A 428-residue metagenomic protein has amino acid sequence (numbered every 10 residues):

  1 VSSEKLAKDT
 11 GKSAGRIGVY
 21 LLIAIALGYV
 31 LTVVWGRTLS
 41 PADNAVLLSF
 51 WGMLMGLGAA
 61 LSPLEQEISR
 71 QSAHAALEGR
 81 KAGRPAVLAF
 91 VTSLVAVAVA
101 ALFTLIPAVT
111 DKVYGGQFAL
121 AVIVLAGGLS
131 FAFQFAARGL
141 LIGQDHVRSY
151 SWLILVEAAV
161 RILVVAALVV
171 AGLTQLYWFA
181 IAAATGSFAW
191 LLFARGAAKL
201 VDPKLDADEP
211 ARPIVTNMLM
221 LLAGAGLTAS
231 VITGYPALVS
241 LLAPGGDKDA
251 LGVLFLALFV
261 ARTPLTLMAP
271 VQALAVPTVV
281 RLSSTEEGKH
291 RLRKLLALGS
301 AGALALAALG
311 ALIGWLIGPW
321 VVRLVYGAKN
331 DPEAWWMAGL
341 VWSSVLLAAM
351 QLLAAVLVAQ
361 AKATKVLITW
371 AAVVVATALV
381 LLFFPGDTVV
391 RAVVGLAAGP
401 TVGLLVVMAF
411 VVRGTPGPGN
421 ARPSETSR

Functional and structural regions predicted by a protein language model:
V1-T10, R148-W152, L176-A180, L191-S230 (+2 more regions): Interhelical loop/hinge segments that connect adjacent transmembrane helices in multipass membrane
G11-A24, F50, L54-M55, A59-A108 (+1 more regions): Membrane-water interface segments that mark the loop-to-transmembrane alpha-helix transition
K12-Y29, V156-E157, R161, F179-A194 (+2 more regions): Transmembrane helical elements of multi-pass membrane transporters/channels
V33-V34, N44-L61, L251-M268: Alpha-helical transmembrane segments of polytopic membrane transporters and translocases
P41-A42, P107-V124, K248, W315-V345: Interfacial segments at transmembrane-helix termini and the short loops linking adjacent helices
L61-L77, A257, L265-E287, V358-A359: Helix-loop junctions and terminal segments of transmembrane helices in multi-pass membrane transport/translocation
F118-L125, S151-L200, A372-A376, V389-G414: Hydrophobic alpha-helical transmembrane segments
S130-W152, W342-T369: Membrane-interface junctions at transmembrane-helix termini in multi-pass inner-membrane proteins
